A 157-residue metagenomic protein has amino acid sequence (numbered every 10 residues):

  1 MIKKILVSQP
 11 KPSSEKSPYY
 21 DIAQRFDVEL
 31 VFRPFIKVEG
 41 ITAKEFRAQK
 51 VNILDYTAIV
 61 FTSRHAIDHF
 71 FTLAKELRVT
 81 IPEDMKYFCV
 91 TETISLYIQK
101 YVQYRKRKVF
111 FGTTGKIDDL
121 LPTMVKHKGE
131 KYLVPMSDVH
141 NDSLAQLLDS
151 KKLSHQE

Functional and structural regions predicted by a protein language model:
M1-E157: Conserved beta-alpha
